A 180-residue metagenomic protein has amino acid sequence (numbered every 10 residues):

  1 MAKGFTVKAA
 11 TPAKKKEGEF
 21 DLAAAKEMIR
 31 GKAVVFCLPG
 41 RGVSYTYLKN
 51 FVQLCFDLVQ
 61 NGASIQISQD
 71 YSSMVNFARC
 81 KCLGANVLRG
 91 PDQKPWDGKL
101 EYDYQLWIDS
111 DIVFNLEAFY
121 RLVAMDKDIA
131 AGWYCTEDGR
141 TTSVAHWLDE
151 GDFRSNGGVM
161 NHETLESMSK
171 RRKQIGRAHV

Functional and structural regions predicted by a protein language model:
A2-S73, F77: N-proximal low-complexity "stem/linker" segments adjacent to membrane-targeting elements
Q53-D57, K81-R89, R121: A generic secondary-structure signal
F77, K81, E117: Short, well-structured alpha-helical interface segments that form or flank functional binding sites
C80-Y104: Active-site nucleotide-sugar/metal-binding loop of Leloir-type enzymes
K99-Y104, I108-M125: Acidic donor-binding/catalytic loop of UDP-sugar-dependent glycosyltransferases, especially processive GT2
N115-R177: Conserved catalytic core of nucleotide-sugar-dependent glycosyltransferases
